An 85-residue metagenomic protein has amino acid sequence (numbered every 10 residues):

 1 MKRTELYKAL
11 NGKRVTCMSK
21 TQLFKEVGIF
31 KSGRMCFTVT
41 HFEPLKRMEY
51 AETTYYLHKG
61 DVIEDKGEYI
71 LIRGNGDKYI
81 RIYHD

Functional and structural regions predicted by a protein language model:
M1-Y7: Mixed-charge, Lys/Arg-rich low-complexity intrinsically disordered regions
C17-G76: Acidic, low-complexity, intrinsically disordered interaction modules
D77-D85: Edge beta-strand at a domain terminus
